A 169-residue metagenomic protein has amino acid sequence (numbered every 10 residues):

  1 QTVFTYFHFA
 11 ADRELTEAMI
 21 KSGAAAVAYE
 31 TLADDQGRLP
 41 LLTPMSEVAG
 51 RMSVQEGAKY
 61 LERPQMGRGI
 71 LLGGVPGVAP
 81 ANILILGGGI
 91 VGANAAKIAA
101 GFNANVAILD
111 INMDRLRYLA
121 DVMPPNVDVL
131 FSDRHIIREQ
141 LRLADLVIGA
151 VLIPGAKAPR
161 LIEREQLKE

Functional and structural regions predicted by a protein language model:
Q1-A10, R138-L146, A156-E169: Rossmann-fold NAD(P) dinucleotide-binding segment
T2-N82: Glycine/serine-rich phosphate-binding loop and adjoining beta1-alpha1 elements at the start of nucleotide-handling
T5, T43, E47, V106-L109 (+2 more regions): Hydrophobic alpha-helical scaffolding
H8-A11, T31-A33, N112-M113, D133-H135 (+1 more regions): Short, acidic/turn-prone active-site loops that include or flank metal/cofactor- and phosphate-binding residues
T16, V54, A95-A96, L116 (+1 more regions): Generic hydrophobic/aromatic pocket-lining and core-packing "Φ" positions
T16-E17, A96-I98, A120-D121, P159-E163: Short amphipathic alpha-helical segments
P64-G149: Glycine-rich phosphate/diphosphate-binding loop of Rossmann-like nucleotide-binding domains
V127-V129, L152-L161: Active-site glycine- and acidic-residue-rich loops that bind and position anionic ligands or nucleotide-like cofactors
